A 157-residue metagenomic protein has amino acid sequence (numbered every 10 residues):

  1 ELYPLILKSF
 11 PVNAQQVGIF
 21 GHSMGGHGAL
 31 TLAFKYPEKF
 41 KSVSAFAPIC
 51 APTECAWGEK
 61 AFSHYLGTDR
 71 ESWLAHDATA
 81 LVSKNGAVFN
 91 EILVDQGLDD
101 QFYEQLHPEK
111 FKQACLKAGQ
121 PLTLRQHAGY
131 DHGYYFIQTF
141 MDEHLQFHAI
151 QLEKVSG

Functional and structural regions predicted by a protein language model:
E1-G157: Non-catalytic cap/lid and distal C-terminal segments of serine-dependent acyl enzymes
